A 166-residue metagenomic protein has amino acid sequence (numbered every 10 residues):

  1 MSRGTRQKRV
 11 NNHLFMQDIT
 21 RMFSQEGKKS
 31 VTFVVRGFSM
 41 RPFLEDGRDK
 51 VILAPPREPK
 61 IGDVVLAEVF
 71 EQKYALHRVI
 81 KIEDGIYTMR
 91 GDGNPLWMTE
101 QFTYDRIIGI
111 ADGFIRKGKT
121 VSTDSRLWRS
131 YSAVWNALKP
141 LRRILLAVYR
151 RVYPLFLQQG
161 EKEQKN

Functional and structural regions predicted by a protein language model:
M1-P59, K117-N166: Protein maturation boundaries and topogenic segments
D63-V64, A75-I82: Short beta-strand-centered aromatic/proline hotspots
A67, Y87-D92: SH3/SH3-like beta-barrel fold
E68-H77, E100-T103: Short coil-to-beta-strand transition motifs
I82-Y87, D112-R116: Short, conserved beta-turn/loop elements at beta-strand boundaries and strand-helix junctions
D92-D124, W128: Extended, hydrophilic extramembrane loops/domains of integral membrane proteins
